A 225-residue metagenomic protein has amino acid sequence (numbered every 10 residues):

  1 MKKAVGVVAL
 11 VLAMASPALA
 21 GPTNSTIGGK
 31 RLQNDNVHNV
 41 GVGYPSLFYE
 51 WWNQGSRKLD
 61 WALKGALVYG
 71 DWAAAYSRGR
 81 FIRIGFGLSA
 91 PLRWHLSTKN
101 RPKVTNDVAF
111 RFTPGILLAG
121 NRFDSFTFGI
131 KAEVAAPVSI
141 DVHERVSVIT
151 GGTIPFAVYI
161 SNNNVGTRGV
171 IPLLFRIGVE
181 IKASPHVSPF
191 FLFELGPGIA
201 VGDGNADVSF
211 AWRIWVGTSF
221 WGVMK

Functional and structural regions predicted by a protein language model:
M1-A4: Positively charged n-region of N-terminal signal peptides that target proteins for export
V7-A15: Bacterial N-terminal signal peptides
A15-S16, A157: Residues in and immediately flanking transmembrane alpha helices
L19-S77, L117, R213, S219-K225: Short glycine/proline- and aromatic-enriched beta-strand/turn motifs that initiate or cap beta-hairpins
Y44-F48, G85-G87, K131-E133, L174: Short, surface-exposed coil-to-beta transition loops
A66-R111: Mid-chain, structured segments of secreted extracytoplasmic proteins
W94-L96, N100-K225: Outer-membrane beta-barrel transmembrane domain signature
